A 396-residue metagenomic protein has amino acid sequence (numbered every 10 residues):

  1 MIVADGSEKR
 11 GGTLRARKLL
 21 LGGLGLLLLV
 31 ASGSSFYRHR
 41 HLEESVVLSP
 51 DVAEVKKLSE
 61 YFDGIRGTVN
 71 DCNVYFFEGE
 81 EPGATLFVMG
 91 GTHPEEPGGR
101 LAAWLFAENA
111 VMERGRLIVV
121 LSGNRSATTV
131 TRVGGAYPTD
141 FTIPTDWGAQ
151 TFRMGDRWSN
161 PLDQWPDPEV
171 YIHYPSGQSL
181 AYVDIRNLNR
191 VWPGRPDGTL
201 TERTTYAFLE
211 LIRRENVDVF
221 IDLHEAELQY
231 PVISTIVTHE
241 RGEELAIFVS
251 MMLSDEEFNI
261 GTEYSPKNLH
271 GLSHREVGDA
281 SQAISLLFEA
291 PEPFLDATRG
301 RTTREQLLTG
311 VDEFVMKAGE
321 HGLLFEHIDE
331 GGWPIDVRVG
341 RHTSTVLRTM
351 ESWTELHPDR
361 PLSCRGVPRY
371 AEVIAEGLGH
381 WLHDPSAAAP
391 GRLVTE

Functional and structural regions predicted by a protein language model:
I2-F76, N109, L200-A207, L211-V219 (+2 more regions): C-terminal accessory segments enriched in acidic
E78-T85: Proline/glycine-enriched tight loop/beta-turn segments at coil->beta junctions that connect or precede beta-strands
T85-L86, V219: Structural motif
V88-G90: Active-site histidine-acidic residue metal-binding/catalytic motifs, centered on HxH/HExxH-like signatures
T92-H93, W192-G198, G332-D336: Second-shell loop/turn segments in exported
T92-L101: Di-metal (Zn2+ and/or Mg2+/Mn2+) metal-binding site signature of metallo-dependent hydrolases with the MBL/beta-CASP
P97-G98, E113-M251: Active-site/substrate-binding loop(s) of hydrolase catalytic cores
A102-G115: A short, Lys/Arg-enriched amphipathic alpha-helix followed by its capping loop at the start of a domain
